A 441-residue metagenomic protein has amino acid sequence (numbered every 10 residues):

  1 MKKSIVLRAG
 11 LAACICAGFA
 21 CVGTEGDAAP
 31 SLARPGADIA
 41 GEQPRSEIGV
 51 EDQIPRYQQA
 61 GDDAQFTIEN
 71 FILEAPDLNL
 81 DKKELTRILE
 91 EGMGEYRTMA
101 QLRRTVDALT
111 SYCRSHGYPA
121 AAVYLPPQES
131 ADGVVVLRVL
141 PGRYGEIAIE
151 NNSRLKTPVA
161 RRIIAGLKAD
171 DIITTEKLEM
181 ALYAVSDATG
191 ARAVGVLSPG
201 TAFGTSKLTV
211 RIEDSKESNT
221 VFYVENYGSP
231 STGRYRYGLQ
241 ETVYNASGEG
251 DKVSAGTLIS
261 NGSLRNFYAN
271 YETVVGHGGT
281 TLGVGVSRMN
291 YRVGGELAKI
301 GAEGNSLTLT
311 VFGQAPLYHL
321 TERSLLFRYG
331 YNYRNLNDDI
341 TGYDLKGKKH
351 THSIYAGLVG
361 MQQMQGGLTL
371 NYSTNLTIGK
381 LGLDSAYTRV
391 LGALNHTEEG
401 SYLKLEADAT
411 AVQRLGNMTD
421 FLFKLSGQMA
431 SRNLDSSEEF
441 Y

Functional and structural regions predicted by a protein language model:
K2, T24-G228, Q240, T257-R265 (+2 more regions): Periplasmic polypeptide-binding modules associated with outer-membrane biogenesis and secretion
K2-T24: Gram-negative bacterial Sec-dependent N-terminal signal peptides
A17-A20, L317, Q413, M429: Structural signature of transmembrane alpha-helix termini at the membrane-water interface
L78-N79, S247, N290, K380-L381: Active-site/binding-pocket entry motifs
T157-P158, T174-L368: Gram-negative/organellar outer-membrane beta-barrel architecture
A165-K168, S254, L258, E296 (+1 more regions): Short hinge/gating elements
N337-Y441: C-terminal outer-membrane beta-barrel translocator/porin domains of Gram-negative envelope proteins and their
